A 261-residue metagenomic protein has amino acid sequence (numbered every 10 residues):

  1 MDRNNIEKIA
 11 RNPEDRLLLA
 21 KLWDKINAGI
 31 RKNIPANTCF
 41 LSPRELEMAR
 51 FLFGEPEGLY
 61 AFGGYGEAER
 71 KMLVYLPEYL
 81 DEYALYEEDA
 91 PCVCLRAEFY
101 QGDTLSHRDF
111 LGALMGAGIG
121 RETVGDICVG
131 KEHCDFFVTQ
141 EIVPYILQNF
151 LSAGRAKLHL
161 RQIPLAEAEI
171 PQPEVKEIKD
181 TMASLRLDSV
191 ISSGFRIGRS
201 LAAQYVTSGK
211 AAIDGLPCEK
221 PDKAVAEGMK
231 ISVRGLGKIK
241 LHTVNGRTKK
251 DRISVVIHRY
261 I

Functional and structural regions predicted by a protein language model:
M1-D188, G194, P217, A224 (+2 more regions): Ferredoxin-like alpha/beta domains used as RNA- or RNAP-binding modules
Y205-V206, V225: Short, well-ordered loop/turn sites that connect or cap secondary structure elements
